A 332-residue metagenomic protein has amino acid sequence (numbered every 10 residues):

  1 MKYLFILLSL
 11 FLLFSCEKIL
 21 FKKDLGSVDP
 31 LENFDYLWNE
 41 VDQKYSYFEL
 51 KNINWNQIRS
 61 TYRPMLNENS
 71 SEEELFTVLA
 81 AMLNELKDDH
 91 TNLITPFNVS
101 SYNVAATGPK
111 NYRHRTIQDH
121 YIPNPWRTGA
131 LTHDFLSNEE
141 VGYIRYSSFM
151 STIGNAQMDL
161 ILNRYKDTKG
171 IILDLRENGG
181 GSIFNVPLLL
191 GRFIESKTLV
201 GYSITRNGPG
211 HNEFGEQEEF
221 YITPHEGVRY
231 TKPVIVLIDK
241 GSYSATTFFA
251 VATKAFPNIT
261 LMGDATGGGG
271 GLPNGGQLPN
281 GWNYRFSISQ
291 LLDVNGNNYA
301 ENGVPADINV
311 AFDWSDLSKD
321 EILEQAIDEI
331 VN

Functional and structural regions predicted by a protein language model:
M1-D24: Bacterial Sec-dependent N-terminal signal peptides
F5-I6, D88, G267: Intrinsically disordered, low-complexity segments enriched in glycine/proline and serine/threonine
L10, Y165-D167, V228: Alpha-helix termination/capping residues and helix-transition junctions
C16-T205, N212-E219, P233: Flexible, low-complexity junctional segments that flank or bridge functional domains
E17-V41, E73, G179-N332: C-terminal "post-core" interaction segments
